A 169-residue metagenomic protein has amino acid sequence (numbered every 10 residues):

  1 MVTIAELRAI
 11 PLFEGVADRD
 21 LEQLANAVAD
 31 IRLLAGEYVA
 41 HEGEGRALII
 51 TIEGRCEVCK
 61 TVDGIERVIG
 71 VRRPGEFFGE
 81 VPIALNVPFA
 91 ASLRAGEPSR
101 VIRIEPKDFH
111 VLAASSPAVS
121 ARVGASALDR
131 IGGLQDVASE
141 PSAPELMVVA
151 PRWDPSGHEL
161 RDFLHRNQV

Functional and structural regions predicted by a protein language model:
M1, R122-E140, L146-M147: Intrinsically disordered or compositionally simple regulatory linkers and C-terminal tails in signal-transduction
I4-I65: Regulatory nucleotide-sensing modules
A9, D108-A114, P144-M147: Short hinge/gating elements
A17, G36, G54-C56, G75 (+3 more regions): Short hydrophobic/aromatic patches on the structural cores and recognition surfaces of FHA
V68-G124: Cyclic-nucleotide recognition modules
S139-V169: Local sequence-structure signature of Cys/Sec-based thiol-disulfide redox active-site neighborhoods
